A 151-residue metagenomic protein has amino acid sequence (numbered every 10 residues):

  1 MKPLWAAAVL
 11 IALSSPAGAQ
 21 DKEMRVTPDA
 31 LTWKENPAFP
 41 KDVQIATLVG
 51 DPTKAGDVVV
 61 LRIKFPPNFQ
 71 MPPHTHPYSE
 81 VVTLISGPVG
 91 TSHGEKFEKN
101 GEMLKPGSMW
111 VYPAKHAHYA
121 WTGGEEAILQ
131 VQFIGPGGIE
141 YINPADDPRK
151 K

Functional and structural regions predicted by a protein language model:
M1-A6: Bacterial N-terminal signal peptides that target proteins for export
S14-P16: N-terminal signal peptide c-region/cleavage motif recognized by signal peptidases
G18-D57, E102, P144-K151: A short, N-terminal "cap"/entry segment at the start of jelly-roll beta-barrel domains of the cupin/DSBH fold
K22-R25, K99, Y119-K151: Double-stranded beta-helix
I45-V49, L61-F69, P73, L129: N-terminal post-signal-peptidase region of extra-cytosolic proteins
P66, E95-K115: Short acidic-glycine-tyrosine-enriched beta hairpin
P66-F69, T75-K96: Glycine- and acidic-residue-biased ligand/ion/polar-headgroup-sensing regions
M71-P73, T91-S92, Y112, A117-G123: Short beta-strand His + acidic residue motifs that chelate non-heme Fe in jelly-roll/DSBH and cupin folds
